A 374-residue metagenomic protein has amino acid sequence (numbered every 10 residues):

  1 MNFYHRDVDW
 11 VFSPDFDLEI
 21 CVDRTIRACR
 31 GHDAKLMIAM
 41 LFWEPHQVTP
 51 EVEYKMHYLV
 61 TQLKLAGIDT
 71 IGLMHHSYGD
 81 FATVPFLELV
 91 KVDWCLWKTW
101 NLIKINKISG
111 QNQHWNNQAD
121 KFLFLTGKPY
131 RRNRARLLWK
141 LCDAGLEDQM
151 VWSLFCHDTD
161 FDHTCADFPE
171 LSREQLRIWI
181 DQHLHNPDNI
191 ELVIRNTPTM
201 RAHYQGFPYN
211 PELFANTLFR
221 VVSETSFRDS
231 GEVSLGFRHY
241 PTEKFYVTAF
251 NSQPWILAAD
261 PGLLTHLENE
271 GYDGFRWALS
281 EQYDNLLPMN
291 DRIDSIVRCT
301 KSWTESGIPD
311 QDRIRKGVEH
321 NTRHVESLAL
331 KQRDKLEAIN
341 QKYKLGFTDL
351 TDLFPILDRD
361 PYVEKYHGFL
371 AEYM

Functional and structural regions predicted by a protein language model:
M1-Q149, F155-P208, F214-V222, R228-N251 (+1 more regions): Pol beta-like nucleotidyltransferase catalytic core
